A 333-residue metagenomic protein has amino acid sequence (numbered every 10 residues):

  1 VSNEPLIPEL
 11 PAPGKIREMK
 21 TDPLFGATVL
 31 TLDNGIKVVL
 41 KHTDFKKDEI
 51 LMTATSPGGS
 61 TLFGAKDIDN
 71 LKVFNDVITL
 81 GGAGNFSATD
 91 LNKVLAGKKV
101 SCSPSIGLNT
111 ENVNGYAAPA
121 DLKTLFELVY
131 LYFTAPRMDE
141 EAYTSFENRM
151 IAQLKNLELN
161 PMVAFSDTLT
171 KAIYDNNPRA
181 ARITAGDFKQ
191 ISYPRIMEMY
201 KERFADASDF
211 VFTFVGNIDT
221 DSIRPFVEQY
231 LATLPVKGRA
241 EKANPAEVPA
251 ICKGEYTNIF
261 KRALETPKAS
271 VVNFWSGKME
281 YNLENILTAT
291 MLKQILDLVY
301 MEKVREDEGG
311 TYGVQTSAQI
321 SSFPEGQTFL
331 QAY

Functional and structural regions predicted by a protein language model:
V1, K46-T79, A83-A135, E147-K155 (+4 more regions): M16 family metallopeptidases and their MPP-like homologs
V1-A65, V211-T213, I218-A263, A269-V271 (+2 more regions): Proteolytic maturation boundary segments
K20, T28-T31, P104, Y200-R203 (+2 more regions): Replace "in large, NTP-powered and nucleic-acid-processing enzymes" with "in large, NTP-powered factors and other
S103-S105, M138-S145, D209, K237-A243: Surface-exposed patches in mature extracellular/periplasmic domains of secreted proteins
L296-D297: Short Ser/Thr-interspersed hydrophobic loop/turn segments at strand-loop and sheet-helix junctions that line or gate
